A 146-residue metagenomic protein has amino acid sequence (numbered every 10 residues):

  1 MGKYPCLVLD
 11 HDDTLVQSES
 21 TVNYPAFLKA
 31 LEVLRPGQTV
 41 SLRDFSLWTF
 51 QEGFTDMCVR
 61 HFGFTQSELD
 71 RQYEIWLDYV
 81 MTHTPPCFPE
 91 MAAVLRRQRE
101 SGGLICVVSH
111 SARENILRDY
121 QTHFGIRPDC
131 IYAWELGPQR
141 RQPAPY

Functional and structural regions predicted by a protein language model:
G2-P89, E114: N-terminal helical cap/lid subdomain that shapes the substrate entry/recognition surface in HAD-like hydrolases
Y4, L95, R127-P128: Core-facing hydrophobic residues within beta-strands of well-ordered domains
P25, A92, P145-Y146: Residue-level marker for well-ordered alpha-helical positions
T82, R97-E100, T122: Secondary-structure boundary motif
P85, G103, P128-D129: A structural micro-motif
E90-G102: Catalytic-core regions built around general acid/base machinery
C106-S109: Structural beta-sheet core signal
A112-Y146: Substrate-recognition "cap/lid" segment bordering the active-site pocket of phosphatases
